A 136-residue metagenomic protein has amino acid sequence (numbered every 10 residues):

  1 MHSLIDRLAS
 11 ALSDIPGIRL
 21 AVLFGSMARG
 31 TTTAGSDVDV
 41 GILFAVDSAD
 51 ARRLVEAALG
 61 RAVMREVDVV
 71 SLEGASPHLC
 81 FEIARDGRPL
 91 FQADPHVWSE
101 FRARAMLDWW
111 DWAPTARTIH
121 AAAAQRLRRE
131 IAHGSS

Functional and structural regions predicted by a protein language model:
M1-L20, A28-A34, A45-S136: Catalytic core of pol beta-like nucleotidyltransferases
D39-G41: Short, well-ordered beta-strand segments
